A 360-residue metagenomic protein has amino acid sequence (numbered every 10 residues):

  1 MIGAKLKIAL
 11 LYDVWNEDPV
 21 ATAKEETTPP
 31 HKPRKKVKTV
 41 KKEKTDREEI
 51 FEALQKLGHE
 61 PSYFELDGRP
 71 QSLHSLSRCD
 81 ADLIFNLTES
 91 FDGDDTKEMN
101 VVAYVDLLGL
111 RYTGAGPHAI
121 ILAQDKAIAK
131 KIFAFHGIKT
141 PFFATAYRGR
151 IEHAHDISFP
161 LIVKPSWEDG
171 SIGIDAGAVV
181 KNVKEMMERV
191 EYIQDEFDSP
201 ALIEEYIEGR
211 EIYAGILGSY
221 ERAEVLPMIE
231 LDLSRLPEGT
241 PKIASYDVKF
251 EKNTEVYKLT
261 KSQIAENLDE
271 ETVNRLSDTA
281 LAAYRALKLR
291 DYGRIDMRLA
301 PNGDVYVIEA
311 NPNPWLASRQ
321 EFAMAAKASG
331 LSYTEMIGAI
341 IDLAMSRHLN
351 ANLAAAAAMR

Functional and structural regions predicted by a protein language model:
M1-R111, H118, L122-Q124, Y147-H153 (+2 more regions): ATP-binding N-terminal substructure of ATP-dependent carboxylate-amine bond-forming enzymes
G3, V183-Q263, N267-D278, P301 (+1 more regions): Phosphate-binding site of ATP-dependent enzymes
L6-Y12, L76-D80, I120-L202, I207-R210 (+1 more regions): Active-site nucleotide/adenylate-binding loops and adjacent lid/helix of ATP-dependent enzymes
E17-T22, D169-I172, N253-V256, R319: Short acidic/His/Gly/Ser-rich catalytic and metal-binding motifs that mark active-site loops of diverse hydrolases
P61, R111-Y112, T140, L161 (+1 more regions): Hydrophobic beta-strand scaffold residues
G68, K181-N182, S332: Alpha-helix N-cap recognition
I132-G137, N267-R360: ATP-dependent carboxylate activation and anion-phosphoryl transfer catalytic cores that bind Mg-ATP to form
